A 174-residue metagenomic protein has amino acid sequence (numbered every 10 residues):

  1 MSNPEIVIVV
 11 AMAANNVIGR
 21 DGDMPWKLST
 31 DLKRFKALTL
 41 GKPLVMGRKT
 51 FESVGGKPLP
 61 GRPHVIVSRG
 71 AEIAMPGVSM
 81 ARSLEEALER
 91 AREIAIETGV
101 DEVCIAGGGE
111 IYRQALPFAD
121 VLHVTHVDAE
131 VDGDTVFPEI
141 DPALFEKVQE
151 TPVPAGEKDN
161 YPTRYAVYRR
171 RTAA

Functional and structural regions predicted by a protein language model:
S2-A174: Enzymes that bind and transform nitrogen-containing heteroaromatic metabolites
